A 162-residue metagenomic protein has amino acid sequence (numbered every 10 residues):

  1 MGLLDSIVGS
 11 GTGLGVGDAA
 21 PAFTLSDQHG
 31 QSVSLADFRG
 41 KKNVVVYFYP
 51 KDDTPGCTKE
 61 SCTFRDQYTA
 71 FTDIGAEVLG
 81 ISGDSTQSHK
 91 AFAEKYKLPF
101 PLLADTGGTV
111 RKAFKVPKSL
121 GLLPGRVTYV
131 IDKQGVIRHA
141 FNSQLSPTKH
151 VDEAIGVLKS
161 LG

Functional and structural regions predicted by a protein language model:
M1-G162: Chalcogenol-based redox active-site neighborhoods
